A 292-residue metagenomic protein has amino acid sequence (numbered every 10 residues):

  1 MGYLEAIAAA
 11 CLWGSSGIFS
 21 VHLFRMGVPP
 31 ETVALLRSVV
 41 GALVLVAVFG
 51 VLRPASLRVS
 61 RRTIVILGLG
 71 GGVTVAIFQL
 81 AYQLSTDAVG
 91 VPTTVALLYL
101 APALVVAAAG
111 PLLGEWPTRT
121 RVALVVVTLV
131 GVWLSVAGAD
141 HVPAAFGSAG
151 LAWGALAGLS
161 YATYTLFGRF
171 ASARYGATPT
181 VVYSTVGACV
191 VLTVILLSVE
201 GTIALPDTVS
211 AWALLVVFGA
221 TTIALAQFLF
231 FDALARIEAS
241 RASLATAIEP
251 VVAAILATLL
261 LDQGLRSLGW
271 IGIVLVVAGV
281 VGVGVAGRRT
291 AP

Functional and structural regions predicted by a protein language model:
M1-L36, G41, P143-F170, V190-V191: Glycine-/small-residue-enriched transmembrane alpha-helix faces in small-molecule transporters and effluxers
A10, L36, V75, Q79 (+3 more regions): Helix-helix packing/entry segments at the starts of transmembrane helices
L12-S15, V46-T93, L98, L134 (+1 more regions): Specific transmembrane alpha-helical segments of multi-pass solute transporters/efflux pumps, especially DMT/EamA
G14, I18, V39, V46 (+10 more regions): Hydrophobic/small/kink-forming positions within alpha-helical transmembrane segments of polytopic membrane proteins
I18-P30, D87, V136-S148, L197-L215 (+2 more regions): Membrane-interface helix termini and inter-helical loops of multi-pass transporters
L23, V33, R37, S85 (+8 more regions): Hydrophobic/aromatic residues within transmembrane alpha-helices of multi-pass small-molecule transporters
T32-L43, Q79-W116, R121, A157 (+1 more regions): Specific alpha-helical transmembrane segments that line the substrate/conduction pathway and gating interfaces
L45, A108, P117-A139, V190-L192 (+2 more regions): Hydrophobic transmembrane alpha-helices of multi-pass small-molecule transport proteins
